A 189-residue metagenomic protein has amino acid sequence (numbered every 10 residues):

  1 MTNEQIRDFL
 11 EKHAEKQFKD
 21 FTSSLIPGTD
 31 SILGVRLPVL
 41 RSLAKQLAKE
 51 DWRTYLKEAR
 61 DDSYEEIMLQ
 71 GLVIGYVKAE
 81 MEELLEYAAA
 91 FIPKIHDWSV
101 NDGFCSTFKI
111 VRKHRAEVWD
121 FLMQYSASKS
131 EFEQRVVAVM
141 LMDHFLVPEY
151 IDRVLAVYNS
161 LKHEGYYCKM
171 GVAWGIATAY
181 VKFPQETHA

Functional and structural regions predicted by a protein language model:
M1-A189: Alpha-helical scaffold domains
